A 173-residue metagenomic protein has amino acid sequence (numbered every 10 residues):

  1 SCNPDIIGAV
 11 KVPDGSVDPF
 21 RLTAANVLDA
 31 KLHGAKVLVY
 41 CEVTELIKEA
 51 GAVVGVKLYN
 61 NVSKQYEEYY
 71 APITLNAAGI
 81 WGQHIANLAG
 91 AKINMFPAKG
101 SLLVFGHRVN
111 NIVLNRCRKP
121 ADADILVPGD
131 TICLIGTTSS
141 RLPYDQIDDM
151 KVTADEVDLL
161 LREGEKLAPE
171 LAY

Functional and structural regions predicted by a protein language model:
S1-H33, G55-K57, T138-D148: Helix-loop-beta segment of a Rossmann-like dinucleotide-binding subdomain
D29-L32, C41-V43, N60, K166: Flavin (primarily FAD) cofactor-binding/catalytic cores of flavoenzymes
V39-G55, Y59: A conserved short coil-to-beta-strand element within the FAD-binding core of flavoproteins
E49-A52, S63, K119, T131: Short strand-connecting beta-turns/loops that link adjacent beta-strands
K57-E68: A structured beta-alpha segment of the ubiquitous adenosine-cofactor-binding alpha/beta core
E68-Y69, A77-Y173: Active-site substrate-recognition segment that forms the wall of the catalytic cavity or substrate channel
